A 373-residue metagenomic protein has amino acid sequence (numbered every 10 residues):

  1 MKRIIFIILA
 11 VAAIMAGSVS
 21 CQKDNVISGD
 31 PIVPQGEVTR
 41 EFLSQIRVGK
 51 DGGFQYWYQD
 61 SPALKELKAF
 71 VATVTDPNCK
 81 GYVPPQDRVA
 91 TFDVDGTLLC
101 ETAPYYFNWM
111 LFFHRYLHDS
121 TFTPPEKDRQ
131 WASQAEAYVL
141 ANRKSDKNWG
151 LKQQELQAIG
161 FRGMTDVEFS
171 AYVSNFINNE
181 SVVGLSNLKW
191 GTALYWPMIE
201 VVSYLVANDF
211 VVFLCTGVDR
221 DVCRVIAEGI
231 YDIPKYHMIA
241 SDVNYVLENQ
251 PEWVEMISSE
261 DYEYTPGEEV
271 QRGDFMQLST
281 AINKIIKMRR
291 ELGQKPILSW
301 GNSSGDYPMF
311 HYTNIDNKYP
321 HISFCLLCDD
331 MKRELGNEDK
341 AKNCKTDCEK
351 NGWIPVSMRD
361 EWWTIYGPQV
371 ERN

Functional and structural regions predicted by a protein language model:
M1-I4: Positively charged n-region of N-terminal signal peptides that target proteins for export
I8-A16: Bacterial N-terminal signal peptides
G17-E37: Bacterial Sec-dependent N-terminal signal peptides
D24, D93-D95, D306: Acidic side chains
V33-V254: Alpha-helical substrate-recognition element adjacent to the catalytic core
G36-G53, A171-N373: C-terminal cap/substrate-recognition subdomain and adjoining C-terminal extension of metal-dependent phosphatase-like
